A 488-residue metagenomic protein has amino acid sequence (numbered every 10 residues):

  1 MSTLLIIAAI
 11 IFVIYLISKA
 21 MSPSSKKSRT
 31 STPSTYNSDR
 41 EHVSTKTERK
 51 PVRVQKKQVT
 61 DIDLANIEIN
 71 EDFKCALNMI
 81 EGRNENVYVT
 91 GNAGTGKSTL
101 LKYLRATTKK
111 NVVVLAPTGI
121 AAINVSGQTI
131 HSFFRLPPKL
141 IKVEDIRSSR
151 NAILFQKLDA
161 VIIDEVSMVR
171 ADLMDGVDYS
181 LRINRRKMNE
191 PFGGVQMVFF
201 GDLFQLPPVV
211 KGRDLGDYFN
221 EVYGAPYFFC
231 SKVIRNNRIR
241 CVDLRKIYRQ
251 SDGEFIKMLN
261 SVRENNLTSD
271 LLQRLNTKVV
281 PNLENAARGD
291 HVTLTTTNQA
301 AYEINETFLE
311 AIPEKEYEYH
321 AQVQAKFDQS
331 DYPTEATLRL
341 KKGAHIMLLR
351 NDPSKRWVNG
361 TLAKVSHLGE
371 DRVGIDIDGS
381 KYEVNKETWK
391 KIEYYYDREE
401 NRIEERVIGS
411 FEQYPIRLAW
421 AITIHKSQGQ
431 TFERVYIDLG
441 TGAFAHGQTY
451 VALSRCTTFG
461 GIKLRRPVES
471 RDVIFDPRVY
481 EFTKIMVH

Functional and structural regions predicted by a protein language model:
M1-I10: Feature marks short, highly hydrophobic, charge-poor N-terminal signal-anchor/signal peptide-like helices that anchor
I7-A8, K19, Y103, K278: Low-complexity, intrinsically disordered/propeptide-like segments
Y15-S24: Short hydrophobic alpha-helical membrane-entry/anchor segments
K26-R29, S34, R40-H488: Conserved ATP-binding/catalytic motifs of P-loop helicase motor domains
